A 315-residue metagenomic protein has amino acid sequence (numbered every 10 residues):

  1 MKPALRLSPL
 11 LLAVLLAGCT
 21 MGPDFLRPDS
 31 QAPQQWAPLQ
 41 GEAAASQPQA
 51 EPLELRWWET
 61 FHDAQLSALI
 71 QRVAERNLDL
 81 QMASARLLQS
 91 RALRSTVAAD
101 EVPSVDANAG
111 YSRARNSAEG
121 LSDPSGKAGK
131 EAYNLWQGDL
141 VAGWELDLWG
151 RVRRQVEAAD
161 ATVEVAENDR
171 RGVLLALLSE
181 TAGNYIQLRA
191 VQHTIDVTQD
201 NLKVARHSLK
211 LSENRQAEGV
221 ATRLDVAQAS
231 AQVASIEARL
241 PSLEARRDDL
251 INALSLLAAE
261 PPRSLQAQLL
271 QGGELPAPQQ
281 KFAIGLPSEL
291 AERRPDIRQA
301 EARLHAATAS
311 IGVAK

Functional and structural regions predicted by a protein language model:
K2-E75, L121-D123, W136, D160 (+2 more regions): Terminal intrinsically disordered/low-complexity segments used for targeting and assembly
M21-P28, R56, H62-R72, R76 (+4 more regions): Small/polar-residue-enriched beta-strand and adjacent coil segments characteristic of outer-membrane beta-barrel
Q49-R56, G126-G129, H193-T198: A ubiquitous short alpha-helical element
Q89-L93, V233-I236, A307: A short structural micro-motif
V152, A161, N168-L286: Periplasmic alpha-helical coiled-coil/stalk elements that build and connect Gram-negative outer-membrane
